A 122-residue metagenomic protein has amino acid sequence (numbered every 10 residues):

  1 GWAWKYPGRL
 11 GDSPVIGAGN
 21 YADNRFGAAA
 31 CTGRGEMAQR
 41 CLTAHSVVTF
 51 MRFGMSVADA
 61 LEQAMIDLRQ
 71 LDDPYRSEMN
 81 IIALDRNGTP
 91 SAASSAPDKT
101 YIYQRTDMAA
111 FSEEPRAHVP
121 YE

Functional and structural regions predicted by a protein language model:
G1-E122: N-terminal nucleophile
